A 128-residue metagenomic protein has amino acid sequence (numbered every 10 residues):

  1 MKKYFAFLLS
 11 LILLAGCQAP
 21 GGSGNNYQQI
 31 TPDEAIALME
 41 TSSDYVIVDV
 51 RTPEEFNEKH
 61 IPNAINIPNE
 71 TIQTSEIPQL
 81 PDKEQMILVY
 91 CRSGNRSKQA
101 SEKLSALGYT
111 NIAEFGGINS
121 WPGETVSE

Functional and structural regions predicted by a protein language model:
K2-L8, L13-L38, E54-M86, R92-E128: Rhodanese-like catalytic fold shared by cysteine-dependent sulfurtransferases and DSP/PTP-type phosphatases
V46-D49: Structural scaffold elements adjacent to functional motifs in cytosolic proteins
